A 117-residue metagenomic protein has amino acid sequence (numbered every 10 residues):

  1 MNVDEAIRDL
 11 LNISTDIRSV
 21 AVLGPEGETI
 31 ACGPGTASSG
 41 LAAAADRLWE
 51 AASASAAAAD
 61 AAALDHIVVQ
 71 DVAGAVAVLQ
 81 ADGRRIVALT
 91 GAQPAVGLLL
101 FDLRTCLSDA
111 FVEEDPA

Functional and structural regions predicted by a protein language model:
M1-P25, T29-A117: Non-catalytic interaction/Regulatory regions outside core domains
